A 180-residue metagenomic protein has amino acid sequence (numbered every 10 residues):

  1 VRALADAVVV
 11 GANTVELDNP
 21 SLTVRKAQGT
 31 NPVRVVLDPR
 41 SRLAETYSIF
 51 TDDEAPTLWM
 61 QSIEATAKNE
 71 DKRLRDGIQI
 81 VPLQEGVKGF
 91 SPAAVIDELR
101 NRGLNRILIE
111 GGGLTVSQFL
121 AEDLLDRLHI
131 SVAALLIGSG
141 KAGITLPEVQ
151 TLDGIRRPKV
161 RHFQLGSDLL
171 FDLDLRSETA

Functional and structural regions predicted by a protein language model:
V1-A180: Enzymes that bind and transform nitrogen-containing heteroaromatic metabolites
